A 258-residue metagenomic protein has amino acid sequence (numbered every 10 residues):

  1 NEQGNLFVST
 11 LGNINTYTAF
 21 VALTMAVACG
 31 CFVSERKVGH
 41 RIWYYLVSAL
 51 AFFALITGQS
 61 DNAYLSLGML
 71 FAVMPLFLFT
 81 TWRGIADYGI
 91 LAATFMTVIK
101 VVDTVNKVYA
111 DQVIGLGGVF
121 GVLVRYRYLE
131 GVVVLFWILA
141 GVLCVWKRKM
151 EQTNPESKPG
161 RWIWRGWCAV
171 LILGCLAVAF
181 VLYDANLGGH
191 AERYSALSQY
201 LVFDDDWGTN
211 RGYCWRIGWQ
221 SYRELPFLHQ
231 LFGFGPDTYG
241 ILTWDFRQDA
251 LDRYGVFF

Functional and structural regions predicted by a protein language model:
N1-N5, S9-G188, W244, Q248: Alpha-helical transmembrane segments of multi-pass inner-membrane proteins
N1-V8, H190-R216, Q220, E224-F258: Interfacial juxtamembrane loops and adjacent helix segments that form the catalytic/substrate-binding surfaces
